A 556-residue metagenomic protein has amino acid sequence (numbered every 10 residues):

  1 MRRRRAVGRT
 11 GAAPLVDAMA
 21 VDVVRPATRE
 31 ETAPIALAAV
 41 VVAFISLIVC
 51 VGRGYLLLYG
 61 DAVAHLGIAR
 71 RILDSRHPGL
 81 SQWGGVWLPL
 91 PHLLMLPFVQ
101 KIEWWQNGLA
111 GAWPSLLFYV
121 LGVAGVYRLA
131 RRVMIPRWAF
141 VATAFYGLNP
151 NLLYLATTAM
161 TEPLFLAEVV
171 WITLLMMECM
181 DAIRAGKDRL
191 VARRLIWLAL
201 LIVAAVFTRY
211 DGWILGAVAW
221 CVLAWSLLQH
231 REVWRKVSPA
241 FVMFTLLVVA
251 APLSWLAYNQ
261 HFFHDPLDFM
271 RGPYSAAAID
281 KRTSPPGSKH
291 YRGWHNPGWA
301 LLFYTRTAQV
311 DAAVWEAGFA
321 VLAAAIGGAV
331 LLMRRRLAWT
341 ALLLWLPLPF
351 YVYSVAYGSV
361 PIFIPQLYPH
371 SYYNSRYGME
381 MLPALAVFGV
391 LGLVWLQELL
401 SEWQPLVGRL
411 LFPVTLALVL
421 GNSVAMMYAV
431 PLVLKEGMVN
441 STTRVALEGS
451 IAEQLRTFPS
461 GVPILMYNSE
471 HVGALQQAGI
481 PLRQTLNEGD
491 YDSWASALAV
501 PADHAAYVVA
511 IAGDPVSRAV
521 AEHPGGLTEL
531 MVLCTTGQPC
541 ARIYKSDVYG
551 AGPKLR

Functional and structural regions predicted by a protein language model:
A13, A36-A39, R137-F140, A192 (+8 more regions): Signature aromatic-anchored transmembrane alpha helix within multi-pass, membrane-resident enzymes that catalyze glycan
D22, L302-F350, G392-W395: Hydrophobic, aromatic-rich transmembrane alpha-helices and their immediate juxtamembrane boundary segments
V42, A139-P150, L174, I202-V206 (+1 more regions): Short helix- or helix-capping micro-motifs that position conserved polar/aromatic residues at function-defining sites
L47, W225, S238-A323, P349-Y351: Membrane-lumen/periplasm interface segments of specific transmembrane helices in polyprenyl phosphate-linked
G84-W87, N151, T157-L164: Short acidic/glycine- and proline-prone juxtamembrane loop motifs at membrane-interface regions of multi-pass membrane
W113-M134, W171, L175, I326: Transmembrane-helix motifs of polytopic, lipid-linked glycan transferases
T415-H471: Membrane-embedded, lumen/periplasm-facing catalytic core of multi-pass transferases that use lipid-linked donors
E453-E488, Y507-I511: Short periplasmic/luminal acceptor-recognition loop of GT-C membrane glycosyltransferases, typified by
